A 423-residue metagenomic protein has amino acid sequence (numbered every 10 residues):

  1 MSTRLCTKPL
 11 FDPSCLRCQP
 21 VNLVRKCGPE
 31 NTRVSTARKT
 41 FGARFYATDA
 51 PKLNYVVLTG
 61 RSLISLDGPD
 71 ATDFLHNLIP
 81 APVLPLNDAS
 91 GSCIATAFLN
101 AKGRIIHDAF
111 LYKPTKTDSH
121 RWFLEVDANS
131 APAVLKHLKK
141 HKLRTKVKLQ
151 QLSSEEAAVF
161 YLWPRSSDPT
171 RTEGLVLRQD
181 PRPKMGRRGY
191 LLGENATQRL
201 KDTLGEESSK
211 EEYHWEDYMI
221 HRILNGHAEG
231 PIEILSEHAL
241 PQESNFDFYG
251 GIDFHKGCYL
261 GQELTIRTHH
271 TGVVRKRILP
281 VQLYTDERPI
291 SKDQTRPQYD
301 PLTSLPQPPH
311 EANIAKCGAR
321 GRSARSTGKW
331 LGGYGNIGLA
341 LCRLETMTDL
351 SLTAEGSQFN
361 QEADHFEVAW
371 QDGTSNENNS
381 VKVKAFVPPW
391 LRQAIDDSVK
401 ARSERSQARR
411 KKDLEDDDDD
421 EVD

Functional and structural regions predicted by a protein language model:
M1-L53: N-terminal mitochondrial targeting presequence
A47-I94: Intrinsically disordered, low-complexity, positively charged segments
S62-S65, F110-E229: Acidic, low-complexity central loop/insert segments
G68, L124, G261, A324 (+1 more regions): Residue-level signal for inorganic ion chemistry
H76, P82-P114, S119, A128-K136: Glycine/small-residue-rich interface belts in oligomeric ring/scaffold proteins and their assembly partners
P82-P85, H141-K148, L204-H214, S357-S380: A common structural junction motif
Y190-D293: Anionic-ligand-binding alpha/beta catalytic cores of soluble enzymes and soluble regulatory domains that recognize
Y249-G250, I266-D423: Glycine-rich, small/acidic residue-mixed loop/short-helix segments
